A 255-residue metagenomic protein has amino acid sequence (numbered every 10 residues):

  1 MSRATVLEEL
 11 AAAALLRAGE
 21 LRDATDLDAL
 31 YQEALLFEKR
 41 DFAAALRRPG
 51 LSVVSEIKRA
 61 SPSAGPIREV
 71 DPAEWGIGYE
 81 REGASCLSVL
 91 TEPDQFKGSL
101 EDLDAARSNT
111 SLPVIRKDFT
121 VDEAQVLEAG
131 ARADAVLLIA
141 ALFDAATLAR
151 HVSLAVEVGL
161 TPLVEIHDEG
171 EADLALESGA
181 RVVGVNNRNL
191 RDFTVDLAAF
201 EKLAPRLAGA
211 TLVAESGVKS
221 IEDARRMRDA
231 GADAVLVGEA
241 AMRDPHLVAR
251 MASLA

Functional and structural regions predicted by a protein language model:
S2-I67: An N-cap/entry alpha-helix motif that binds or orients negatively charged groups
A13, K58-P62, E92, F119 (+5 more regions): Active-site beta-loop-alpha junctions enriched in small/polar residues
S52, I57, S63-L163, E169-L174 (+1 more regions): N-terminal active-site wall of soluble small-molecule enzyme domains
V114-I115, V136-A140, V182-N189, A234-V237: Short hydrophobic/aromatic-enriched beta-strand-loop microsegments
V121-R132, D168-G179, A214, V218-V237 (+1 more regions): Catalytic cores of alpha/beta
V182-G231: Catalytic-face loop-and-helix region of soluble metabolic enzyme cores
K202-R206, A241-A255: C-terminal helical cap(s) of enzyme catalytic domains, especially alpha/beta-barrels
